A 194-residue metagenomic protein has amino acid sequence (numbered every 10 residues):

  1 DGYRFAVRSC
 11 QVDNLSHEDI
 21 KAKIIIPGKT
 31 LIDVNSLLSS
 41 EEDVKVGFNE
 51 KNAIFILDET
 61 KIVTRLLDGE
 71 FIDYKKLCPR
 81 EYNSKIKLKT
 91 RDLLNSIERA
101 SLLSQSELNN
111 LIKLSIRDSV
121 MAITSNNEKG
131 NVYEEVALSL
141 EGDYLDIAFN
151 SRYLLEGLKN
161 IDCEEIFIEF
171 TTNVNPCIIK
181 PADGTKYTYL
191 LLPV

Functional and structural regions predicted by a protein language model:
D1-V7, H17-L67, Y82-V194: DNA polymerase processivity clamps
D68, K76: A contiguous, well-structured pocket-lining segment that forms one wall/lid of small-molecule binding clefts in soluble
L77-E81: Short hinge/gating elements
